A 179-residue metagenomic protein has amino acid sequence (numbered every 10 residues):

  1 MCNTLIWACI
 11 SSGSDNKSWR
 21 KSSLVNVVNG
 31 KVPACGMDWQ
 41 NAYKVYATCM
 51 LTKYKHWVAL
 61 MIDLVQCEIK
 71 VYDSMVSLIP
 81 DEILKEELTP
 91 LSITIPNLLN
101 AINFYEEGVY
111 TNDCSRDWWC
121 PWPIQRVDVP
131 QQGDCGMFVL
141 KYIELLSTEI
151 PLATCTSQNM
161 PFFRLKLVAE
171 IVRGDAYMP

Functional and structural regions predicted by a protein language model:
M1-P179: Enzymes acting in ubiquitin/UBL processing and closely related pathways, dominated by cysteine-dependent isopeptidases
